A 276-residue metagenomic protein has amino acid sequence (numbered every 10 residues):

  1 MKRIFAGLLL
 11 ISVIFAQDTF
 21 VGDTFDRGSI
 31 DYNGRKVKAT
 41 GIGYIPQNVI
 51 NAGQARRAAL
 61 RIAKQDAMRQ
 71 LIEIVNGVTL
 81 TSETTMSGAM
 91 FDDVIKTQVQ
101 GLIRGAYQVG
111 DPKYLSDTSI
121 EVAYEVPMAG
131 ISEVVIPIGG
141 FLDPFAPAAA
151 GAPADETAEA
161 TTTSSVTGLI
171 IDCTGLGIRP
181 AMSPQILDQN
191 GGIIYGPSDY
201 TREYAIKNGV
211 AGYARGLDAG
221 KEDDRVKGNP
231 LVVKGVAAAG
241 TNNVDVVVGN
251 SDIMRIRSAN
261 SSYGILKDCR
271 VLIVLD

Functional and structural regions predicted by a protein language model:
M1-K2, P184: Short, intrinsically disordered low-complexity segments
R3-V13: Sec-dependent N-terminal signal peptides
Q17-D276: Domain-level marker for long, solvent-exposed, non-transmembrane regions
